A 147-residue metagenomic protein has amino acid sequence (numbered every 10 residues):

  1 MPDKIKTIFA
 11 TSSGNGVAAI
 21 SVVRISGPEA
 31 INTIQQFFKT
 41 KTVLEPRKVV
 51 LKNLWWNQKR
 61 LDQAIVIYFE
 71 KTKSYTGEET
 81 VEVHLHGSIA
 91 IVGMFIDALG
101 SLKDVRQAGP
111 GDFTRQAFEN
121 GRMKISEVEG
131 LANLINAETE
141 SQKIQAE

Functional and structural regions predicted by a protein language model:
M1-E147: A glycine-rich (often HGG/GG-containing) alpha/beta subdomain
